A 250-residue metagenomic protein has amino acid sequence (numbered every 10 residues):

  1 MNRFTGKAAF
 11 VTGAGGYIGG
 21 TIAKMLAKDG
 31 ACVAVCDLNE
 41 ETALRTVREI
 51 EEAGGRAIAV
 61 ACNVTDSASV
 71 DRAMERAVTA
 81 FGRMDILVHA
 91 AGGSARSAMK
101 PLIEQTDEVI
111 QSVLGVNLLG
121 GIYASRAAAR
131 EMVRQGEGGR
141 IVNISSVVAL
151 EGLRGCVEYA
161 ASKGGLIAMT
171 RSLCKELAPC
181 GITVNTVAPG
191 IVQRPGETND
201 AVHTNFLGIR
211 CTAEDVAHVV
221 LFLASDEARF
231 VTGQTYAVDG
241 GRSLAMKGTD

Functional and structural regions predicted by a protein language model:
N2-A34: Canonical Rossmann dinucleotide-binding motif of NAD(H)/NADP(H)-dependent dehydrogenases/reductases, specifically
R83, A178, T183, V231-G233: Short, small/polar-rich loop/turn modules that mediate ligand/substrate recognition or access, typified
S94, M99, E151, L221 (+1 more regions): Short C-terminal tail/terminal secondary-structure segment of NAD(P)H-dependent dehydrogenase/reductase domains
A98-L102, T106-Q111, A201: Substrate-binding pocket helix/loop in short-chain dehydrogenase/reductase
S125, S162, T170: Active-site helix of classical SDR
R130, K175-P179, R229: Alpha-helical segment proximal to the catalytic Tyr-Lys
S146: Residue(s) in the substrate-gating loop at a strand-loop-helix junction that position the organic substrate next
